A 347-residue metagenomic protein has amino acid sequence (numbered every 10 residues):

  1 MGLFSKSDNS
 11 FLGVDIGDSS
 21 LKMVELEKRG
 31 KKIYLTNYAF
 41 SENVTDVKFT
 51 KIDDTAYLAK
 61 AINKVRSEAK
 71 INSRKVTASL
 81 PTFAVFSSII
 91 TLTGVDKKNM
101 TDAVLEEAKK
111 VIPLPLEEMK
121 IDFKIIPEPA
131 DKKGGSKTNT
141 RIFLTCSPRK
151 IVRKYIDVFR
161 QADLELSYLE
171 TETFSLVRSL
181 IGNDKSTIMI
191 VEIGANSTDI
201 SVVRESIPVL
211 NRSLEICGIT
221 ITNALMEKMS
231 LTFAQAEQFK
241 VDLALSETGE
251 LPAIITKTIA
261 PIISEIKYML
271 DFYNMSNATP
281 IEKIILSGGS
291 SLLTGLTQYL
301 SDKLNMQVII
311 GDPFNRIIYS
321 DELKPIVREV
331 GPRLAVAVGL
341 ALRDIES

Functional and structural regions predicted by a protein language model:
G2-E42, R74-P81, L180-L210, C217-T220 (+1 more regions): Gly/Thr-rich phosphate-binding beta-strand-loop-beta motif of the actin/hexokinase/Hsp70
N37-E68, M100, E247-I254, P325-R328: N-terminal phosphate-binding loop and adjacent alpha-helix
D46-T50, R149-R178, D184, I207-T248: Glycine-rich phosphate-binding loop plus the immediately following alpha-helix
I62, I71-F83, F159, L164-Y168 (+3 more regions): Short glycine-rich phosphate-binding loop at a beta-alpha junction
S79-I181, K283, P313-Y319, R333-V336: Active-site neighborhood for divalent-cation/phosphate handling
S175-R178, I219, I309-S347: Glycine-rich phosphate-binding/hydrolytic loop that grips phosphoryl groups
E227, A236-K283, S290: Adenine-nucleotide phosphate-binding core of ATP-dependent small-molecule kinases
T258, P280-I309, P313-N315: Glycine-rich phosphate-binding loops at beta-strand->alpha-helix junctions
